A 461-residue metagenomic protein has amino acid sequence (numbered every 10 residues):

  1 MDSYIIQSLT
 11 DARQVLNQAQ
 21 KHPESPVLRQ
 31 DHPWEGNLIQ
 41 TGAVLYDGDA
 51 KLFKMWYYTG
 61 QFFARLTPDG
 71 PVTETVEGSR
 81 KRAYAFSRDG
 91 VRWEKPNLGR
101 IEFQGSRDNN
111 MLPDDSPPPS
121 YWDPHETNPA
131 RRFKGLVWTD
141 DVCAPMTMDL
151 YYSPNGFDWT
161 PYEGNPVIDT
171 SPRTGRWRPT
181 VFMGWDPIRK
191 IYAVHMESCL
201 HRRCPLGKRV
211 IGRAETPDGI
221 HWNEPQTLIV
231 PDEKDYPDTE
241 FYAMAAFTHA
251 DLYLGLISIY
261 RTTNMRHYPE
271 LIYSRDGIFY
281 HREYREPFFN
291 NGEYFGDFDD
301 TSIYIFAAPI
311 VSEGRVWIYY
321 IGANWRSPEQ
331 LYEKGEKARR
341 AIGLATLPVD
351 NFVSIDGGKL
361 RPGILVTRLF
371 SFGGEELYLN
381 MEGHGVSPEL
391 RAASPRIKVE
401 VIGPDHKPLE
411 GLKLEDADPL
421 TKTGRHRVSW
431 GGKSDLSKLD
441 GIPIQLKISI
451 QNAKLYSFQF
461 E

Functional and structural regions predicted by a protein language model:
M1-E461: Carbohydrate-active catalytic/glycan-binding domains of CAZyme proteins, especially the secreted or lumenal ectodomains
